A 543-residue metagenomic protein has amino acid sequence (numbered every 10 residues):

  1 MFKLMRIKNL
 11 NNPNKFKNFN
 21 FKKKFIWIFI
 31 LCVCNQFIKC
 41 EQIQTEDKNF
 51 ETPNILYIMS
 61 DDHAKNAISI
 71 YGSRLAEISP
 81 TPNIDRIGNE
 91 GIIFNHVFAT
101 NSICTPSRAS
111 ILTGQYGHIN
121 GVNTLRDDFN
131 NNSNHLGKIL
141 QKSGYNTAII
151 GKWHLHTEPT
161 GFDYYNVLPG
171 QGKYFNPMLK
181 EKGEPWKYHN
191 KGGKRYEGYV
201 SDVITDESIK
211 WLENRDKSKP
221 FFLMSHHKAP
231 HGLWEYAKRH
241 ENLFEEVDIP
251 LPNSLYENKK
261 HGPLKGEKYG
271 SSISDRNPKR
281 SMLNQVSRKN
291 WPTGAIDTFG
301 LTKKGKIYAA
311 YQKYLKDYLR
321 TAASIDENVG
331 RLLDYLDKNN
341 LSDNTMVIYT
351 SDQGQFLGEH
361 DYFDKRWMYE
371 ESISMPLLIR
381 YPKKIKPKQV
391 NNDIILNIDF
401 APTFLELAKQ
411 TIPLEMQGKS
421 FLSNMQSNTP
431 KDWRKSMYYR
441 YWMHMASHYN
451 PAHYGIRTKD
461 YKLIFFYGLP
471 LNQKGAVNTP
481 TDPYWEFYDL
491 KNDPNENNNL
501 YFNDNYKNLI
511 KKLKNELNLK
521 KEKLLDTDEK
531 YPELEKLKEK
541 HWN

Functional and structural regions predicted by a protein language model:
M1-F21: N-terminal secretory signal peptides that target proteins for export/translocation
K3, I28, C40-Q42: Secreted/periplasmic carbohydrate-active enzymes, especially glycoside hydrolases
L4-R6, F25, I58, K523: Residue-level detector of intrinsically disordered terminal segments
W27-Q36: Bacterial N-terminal signal peptides
C40-W485, P494-N515, E522-E529, L537-N543: Formylglycine-dependent sulfatase
L490-N492: Extracellular, beta-strand-rich glycan-interacting domains
P532: Extracellular ligand-binding/catalytic regions of CAZymes and related secreted enzymes and adhesion modules
